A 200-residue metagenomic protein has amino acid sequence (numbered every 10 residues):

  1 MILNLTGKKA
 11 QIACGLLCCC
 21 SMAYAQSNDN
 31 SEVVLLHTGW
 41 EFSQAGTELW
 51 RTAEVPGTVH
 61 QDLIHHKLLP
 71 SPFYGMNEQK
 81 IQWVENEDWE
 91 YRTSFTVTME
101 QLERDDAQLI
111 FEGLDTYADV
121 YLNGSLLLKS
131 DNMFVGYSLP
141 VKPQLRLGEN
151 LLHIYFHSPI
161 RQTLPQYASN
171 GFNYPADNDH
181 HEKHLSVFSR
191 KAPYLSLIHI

Functional and structural regions predicted by a protein language model:
I2-A13: Bacterial N-terminal signal peptides that target proteins for export
A13-S21: Bacterial N-terminal signal peptides
C14-G15, K80, D88: N-terminal leader/targeting segments
A23-S27: Boundary at the C-terminal end of the N-terminal hydrophobic targeting segment
N28, E32, E41-A45, N86-I198: Accessory beta-strand-rich segments of carbohydrate-active enzymes
E32-Q44, R51-T52, G57: Mature N-terminal segment immediately following signal peptide/propeptide cleavage in secreted/periplasmic
T47-T52, P56-S71: N-terminal, polar/Ser/Thr-rich
G75-Q82: Surface-exposed, low-complexity/disordered Ser/Thr/Gly/Pro/Asn-rich loops and linkers
